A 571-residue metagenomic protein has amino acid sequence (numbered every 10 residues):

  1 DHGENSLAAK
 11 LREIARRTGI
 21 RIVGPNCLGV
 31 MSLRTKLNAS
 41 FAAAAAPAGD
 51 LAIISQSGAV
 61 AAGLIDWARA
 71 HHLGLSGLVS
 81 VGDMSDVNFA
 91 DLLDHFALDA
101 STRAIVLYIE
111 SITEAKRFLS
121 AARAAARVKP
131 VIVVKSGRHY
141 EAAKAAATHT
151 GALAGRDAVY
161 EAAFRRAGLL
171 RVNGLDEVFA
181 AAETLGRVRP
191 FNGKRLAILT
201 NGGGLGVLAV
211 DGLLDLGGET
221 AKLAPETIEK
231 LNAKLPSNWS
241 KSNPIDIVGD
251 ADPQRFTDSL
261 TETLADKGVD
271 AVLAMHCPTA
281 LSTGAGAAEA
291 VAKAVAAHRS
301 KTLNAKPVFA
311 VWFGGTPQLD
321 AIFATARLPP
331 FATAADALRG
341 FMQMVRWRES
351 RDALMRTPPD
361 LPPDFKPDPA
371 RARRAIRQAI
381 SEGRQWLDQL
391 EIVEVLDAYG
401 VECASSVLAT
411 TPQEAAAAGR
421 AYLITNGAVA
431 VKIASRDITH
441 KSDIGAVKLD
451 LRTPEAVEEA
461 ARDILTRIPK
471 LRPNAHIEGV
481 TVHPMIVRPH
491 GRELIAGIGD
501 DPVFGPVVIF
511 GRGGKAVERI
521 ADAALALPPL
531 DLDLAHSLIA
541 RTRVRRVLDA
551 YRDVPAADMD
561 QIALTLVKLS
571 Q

Functional and structural regions predicted by a protein language model:
D1-Q571: Catalytic-core regions of core metabolic enzymes, especially those transforming organic acids/acyl-group intermediates
